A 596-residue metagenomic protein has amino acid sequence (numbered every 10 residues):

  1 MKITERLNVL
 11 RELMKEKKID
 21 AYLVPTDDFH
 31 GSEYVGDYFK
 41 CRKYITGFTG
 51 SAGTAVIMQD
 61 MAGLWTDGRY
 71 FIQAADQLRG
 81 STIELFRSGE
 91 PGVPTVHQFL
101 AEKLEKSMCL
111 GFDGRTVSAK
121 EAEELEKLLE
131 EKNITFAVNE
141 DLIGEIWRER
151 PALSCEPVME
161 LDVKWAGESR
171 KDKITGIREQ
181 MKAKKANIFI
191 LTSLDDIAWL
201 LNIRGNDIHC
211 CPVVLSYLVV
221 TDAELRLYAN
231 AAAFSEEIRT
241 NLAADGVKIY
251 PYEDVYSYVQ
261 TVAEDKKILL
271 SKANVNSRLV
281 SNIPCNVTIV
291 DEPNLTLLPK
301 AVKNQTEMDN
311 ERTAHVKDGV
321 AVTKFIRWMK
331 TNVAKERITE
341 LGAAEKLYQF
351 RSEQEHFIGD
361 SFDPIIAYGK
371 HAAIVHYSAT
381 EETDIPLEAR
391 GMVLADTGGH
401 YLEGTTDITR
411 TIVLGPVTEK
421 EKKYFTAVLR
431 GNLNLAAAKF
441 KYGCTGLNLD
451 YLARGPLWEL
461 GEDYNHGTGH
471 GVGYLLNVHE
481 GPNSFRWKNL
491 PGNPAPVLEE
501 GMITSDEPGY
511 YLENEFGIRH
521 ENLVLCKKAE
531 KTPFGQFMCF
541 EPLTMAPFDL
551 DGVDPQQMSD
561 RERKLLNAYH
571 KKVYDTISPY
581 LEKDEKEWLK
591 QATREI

Functional and structural regions predicted by a protein language model:
M1-I596: Active-site neighborhoods and metal-handling regions in enzymes and metal-associated proteins
